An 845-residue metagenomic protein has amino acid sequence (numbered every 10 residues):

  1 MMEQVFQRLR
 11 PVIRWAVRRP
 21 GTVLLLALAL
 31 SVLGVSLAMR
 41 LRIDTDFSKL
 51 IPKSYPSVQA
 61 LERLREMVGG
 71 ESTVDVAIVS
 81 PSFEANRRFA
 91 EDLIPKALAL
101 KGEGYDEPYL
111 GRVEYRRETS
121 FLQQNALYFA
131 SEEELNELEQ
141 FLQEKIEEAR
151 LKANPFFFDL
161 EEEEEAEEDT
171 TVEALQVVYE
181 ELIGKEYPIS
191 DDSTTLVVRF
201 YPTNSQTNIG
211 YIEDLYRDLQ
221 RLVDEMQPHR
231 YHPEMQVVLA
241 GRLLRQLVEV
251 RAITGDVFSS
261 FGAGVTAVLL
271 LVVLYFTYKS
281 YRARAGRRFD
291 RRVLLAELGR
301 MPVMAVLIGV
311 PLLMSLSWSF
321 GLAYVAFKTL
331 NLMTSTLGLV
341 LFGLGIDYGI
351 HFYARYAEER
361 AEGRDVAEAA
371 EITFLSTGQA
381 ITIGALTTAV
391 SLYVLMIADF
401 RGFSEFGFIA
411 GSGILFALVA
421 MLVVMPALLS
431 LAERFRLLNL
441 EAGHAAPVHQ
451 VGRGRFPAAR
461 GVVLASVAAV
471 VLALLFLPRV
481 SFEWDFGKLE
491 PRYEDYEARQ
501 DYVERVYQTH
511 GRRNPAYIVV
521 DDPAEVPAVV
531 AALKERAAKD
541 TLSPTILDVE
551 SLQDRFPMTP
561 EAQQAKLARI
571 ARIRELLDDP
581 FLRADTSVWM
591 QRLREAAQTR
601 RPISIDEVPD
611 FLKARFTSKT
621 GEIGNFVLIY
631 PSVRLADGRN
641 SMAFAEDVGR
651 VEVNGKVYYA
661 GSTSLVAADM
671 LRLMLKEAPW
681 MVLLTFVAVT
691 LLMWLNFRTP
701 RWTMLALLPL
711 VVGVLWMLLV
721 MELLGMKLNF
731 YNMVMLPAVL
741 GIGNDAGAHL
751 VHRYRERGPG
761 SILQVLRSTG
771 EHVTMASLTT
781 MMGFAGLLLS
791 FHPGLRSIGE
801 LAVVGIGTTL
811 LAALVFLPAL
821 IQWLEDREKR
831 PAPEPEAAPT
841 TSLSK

Functional and structural regions predicted by a protein language model:
M2-T45, P426-D485, P835-K845: Signature of alpha-helical transmembrane segments and their immediate interfacial
A38-S82, Q176-E186, G452-A459, L477-A524 (+2 more regions): Solvent-exposed, non-transmembrane loop/terminal regulatory segments of multi-pass membrane proteins
T73, A458-R583: Juxtamembrane segments of multi-pass membrane proteins
R88-L196, Y211, L215, H232 (+2 more regions): Alpha-helical transmembrane helix bundles of large polytopic membrane transport and channel proteins
L160-P302, K534, R592-A688: Extracytoplasmic
A283-F352, W702-L750, A785, V815 (+1 more regions): Hydrophobic transmembrane alpha-helices and their membrane-interface caps in long multi-pass transport proteins
G309-P311, A361-A398, L707, P759-F791 (+1 more regions): Pore- and gate-forming transmembrane helices of large, multi-pass membrane proteins
V325, F342-A354, G378-I397, R401-H444 (+3 more regions): Transmembrane alpha-helices and their membrane-interface boundaries in multi-pass membrane transporters and channels
